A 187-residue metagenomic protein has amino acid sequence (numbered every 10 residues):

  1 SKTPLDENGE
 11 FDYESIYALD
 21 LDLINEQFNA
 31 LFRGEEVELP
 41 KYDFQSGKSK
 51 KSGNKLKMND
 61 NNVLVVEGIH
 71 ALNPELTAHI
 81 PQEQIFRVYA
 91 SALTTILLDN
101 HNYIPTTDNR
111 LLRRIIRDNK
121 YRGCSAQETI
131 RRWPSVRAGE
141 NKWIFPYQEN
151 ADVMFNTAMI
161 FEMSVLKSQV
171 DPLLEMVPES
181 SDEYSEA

Functional and structural regions predicted by a protein language model:
K2-D6, G53-N54, T77, N100-N102: Short acidic, glycine/serine/threonine-rich loops at helix termini
K2-G47, V63: Conserved nucleotide-sensing/catalytic segment adjacent to the nucleotide-binding pocket in NTP-handling enzymes
I24, V65-G68, A151: Conserved RecA-like P-loop NTPase ATPase core
F44-S52, S135-A138: Short gly/ser/thr-rich secondary-structure transition/capping motifs
M58-D60, Q82-E83: Short loop/turn elements that form and flank the Walker-type P-loop nucleotide-binding site in RecA-like NTPase cores
V63-E67, V88-Y89: Structural recognition of the conserved hydrophobic beta-strand(s) that form the central parallel beta-sheet of P-loop
L72-P74: Short, well-ordered alpha-helical microsegments
T77-A187: Conserved NTP phosphate-binding and transfer environment spanning the P-loop NTPase/kinase superfamily
